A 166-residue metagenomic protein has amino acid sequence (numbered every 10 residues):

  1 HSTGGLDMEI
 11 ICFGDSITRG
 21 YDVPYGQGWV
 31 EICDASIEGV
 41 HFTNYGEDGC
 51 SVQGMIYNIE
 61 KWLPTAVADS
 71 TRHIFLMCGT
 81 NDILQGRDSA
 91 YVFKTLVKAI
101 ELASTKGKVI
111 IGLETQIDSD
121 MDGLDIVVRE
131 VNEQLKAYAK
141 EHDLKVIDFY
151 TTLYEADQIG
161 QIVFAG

Functional and structural regions predicted by a protein language model:
H1-D48, Q53, E60-S70: Serine-esterase "nucleophile elbow" of acetyl-processing enzymes
I10-C12, F42-G46, R72-M77, K108-L113 (+1 more regions): Structural recognition of the beta-strand scaffold that forms the well-ordered cores of secreted hydrolase catalytic
C12, S16-I17, Y45-C50, F75-R87 (+2 more regions): Cell-envelope and extracellular/periplasmic
V23-G26, G54-F93, Q116-S119: Oxyanion-hole/transition-state-stabilizing segment in secreted/luminal serine hydrolases and related acyltransferases
I37, T105-G107, H142: Helix C-cap/helix->beta junction micro-motif
I59-E60, S89-K98, D125-N132: Charged helix-capping and loop-helix junction motifs
M77-N81, A99-E130, A156-D157: Active-site segments of SGNH/GDSL-like serine hydrolases that catalyze O-acetyl group transfer/hydrolysis on lipids
Q116-G166: Catalytic His-Asp segment of secreted/periplasmic serine-dependent ester chemistry enzymes
